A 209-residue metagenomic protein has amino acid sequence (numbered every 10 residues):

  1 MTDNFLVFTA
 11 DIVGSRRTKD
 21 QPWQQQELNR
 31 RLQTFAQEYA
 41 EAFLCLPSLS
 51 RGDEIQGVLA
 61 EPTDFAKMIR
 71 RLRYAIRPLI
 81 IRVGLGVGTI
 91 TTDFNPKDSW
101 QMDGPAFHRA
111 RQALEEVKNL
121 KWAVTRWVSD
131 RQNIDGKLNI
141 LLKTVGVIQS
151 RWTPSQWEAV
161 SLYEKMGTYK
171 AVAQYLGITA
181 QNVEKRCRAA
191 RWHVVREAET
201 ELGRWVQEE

Functional and structural regions predicted by a protein language model:
M1-E209: Regulatory and interdomain segments flanking nucleotide-handling catalytic cores in signaling/defense enzymes
